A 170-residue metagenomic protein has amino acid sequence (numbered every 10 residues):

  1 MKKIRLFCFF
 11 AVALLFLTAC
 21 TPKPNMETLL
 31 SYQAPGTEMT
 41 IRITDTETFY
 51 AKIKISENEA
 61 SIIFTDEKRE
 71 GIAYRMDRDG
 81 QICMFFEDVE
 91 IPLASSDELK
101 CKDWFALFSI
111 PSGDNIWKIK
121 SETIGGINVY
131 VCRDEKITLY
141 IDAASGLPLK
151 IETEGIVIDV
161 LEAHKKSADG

Functional and structural regions predicted by a protein language model:
M1-A19: Sec-dependent bacterial lipoprotein signal peptides
R5-F7, T44, D77: Small/flexible residues
L14-E59, V89, S95-S96, K165-G170: N-terminal leader/targeting segments and the immediate start of mature chains
N25-Q33, M84-E135: Flexible, processing/modification-adjacent segments and terminal tails in exported/periplasmic/extracellular proteins
M39, Y74, Y130-C132: Well-ordered beta-strand positions enriched in small/hydrophobic/aromatic, beta-favoring residues
E47-Y50, R69-I72, D134-I137: Short, surface-exposed coil-to-beta transition loops
K52-A106, E154-D159: An acidic-aromatic
S61-D66, W117-G170: Gly/Pro-enriched, hydrophobic low-complexity segments that function as extracytoplasmic propeptides/linkers
